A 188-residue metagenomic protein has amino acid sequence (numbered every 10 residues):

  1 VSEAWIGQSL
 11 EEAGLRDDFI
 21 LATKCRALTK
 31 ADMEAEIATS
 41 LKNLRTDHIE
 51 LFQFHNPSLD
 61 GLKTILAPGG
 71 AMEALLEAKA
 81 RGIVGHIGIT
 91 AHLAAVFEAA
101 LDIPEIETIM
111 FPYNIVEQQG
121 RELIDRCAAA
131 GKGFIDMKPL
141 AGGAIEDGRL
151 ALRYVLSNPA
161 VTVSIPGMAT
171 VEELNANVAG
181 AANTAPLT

Functional and structural regions predicted by a protein language model:
V1-F19: N-terminal binding-site loop/beta-alpha segment at the start of enzyme catalytic domains that lines or forms
S2, L93, T170: A generic "binding-loop/recognition-motif" signal
A4-Q8, A38, E98, R153: Active-site phosphate/pyrophosphate- and oxyanion-stabilizing loops and adjacent acidic/basic residues in soluble
D17-A22, Q53-N56: N-terminal small/glycine-rich loop or linker at the start of catalytic domains across soluble metabolic enzymes
F19-L21, I87, F134, S164: Hydrophobic/aromatic residues located in beta-strands of well-ordered beta-sheets within soluble catalytic
A22-T23, I109: Short internal beta-strands
L28-E122, A128, K132-I135: Glycine/proline-rich, positively charged, aromatic-decorated active-site loop/lid region on the catalytic face
E98, D102-E105, R121-T188: Structured C-terminal cap/extension of enzyme domains
